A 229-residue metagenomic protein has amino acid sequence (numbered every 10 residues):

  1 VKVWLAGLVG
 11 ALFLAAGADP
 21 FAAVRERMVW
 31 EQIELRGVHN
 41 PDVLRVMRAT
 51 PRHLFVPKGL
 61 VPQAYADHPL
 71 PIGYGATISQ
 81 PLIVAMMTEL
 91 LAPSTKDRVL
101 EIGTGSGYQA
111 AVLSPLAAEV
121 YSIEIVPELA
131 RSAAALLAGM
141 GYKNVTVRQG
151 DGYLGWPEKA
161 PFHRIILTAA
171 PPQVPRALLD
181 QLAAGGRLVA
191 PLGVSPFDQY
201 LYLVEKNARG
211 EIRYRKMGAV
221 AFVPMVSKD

Functional and structural regions predicted by a protein language model:
V1-L8: Sec-dependent signal peptide recognition, specifically the positively charged N-region followed immediately by
L8-F13, F21-V24, F162, D180 (+1 more regions): SAM/dcSAM-binding transferase cores
G10-G59: N-terminal auxiliary segments of SAM/dcSAM-dependent transferases
F21-E26, R36-N40, K58, A76-V84 (+3 more regions): Solvent-exposed, acidic/flexible segments
R27-W30, L35, G59-L60, A64-D97: Conserved alpha-helix/loop element of class I SAM-dependent methyltransferases that forms part of the SAM/SAH-binding
E31-R36, V46, T50-H53, L90 (+4 more regions): Structured segments of extracytoplasmic/periplasmic soluble domains in secreted or envelope-associated proteins
A92-E211: Conserved nucleotide-cofactor-binding alpha/beta core module
